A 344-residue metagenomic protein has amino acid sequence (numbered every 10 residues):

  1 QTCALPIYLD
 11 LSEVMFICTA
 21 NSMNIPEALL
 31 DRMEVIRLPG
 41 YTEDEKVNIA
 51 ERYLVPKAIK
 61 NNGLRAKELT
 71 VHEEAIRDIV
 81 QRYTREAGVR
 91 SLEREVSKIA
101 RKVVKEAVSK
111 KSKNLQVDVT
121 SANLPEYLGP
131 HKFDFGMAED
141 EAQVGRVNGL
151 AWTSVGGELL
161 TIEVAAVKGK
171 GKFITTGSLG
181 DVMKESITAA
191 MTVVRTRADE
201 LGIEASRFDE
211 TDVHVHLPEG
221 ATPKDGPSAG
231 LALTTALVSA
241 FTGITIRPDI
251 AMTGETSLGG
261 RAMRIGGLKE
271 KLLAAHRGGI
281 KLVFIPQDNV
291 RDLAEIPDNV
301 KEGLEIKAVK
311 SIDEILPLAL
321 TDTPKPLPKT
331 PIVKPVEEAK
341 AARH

Functional and structural regions predicted by a protein language model:
T2-L5, I315: Short, small-residue-biased leader/transition segments that mark boundaries at the very start of proteins
A4-A20, L69-V71, T211: AAA+/SF3 P-loop NTPase mechanochemical coupling elements
P6-Y8, E27, A205, D298: Short secondary-structure boundary/capping segments
P6-Y8, H72-I76, K98-I99, Q116-L124 (+3 more regions): A glycine-rich phosphate-binding loop feature that marks nucleotide/adenosyl-phosphate handling sites
F16, V35, I306-A308: Conserved beta-strand scaffold positions in the cores of enzyme catalytic domains, especially in NTP/NDP-utilizing
S22-V35, P39-S97, K102-Q116, E200-S206 (+1 more regions): Conserved C-terminal "switch" segment of AAA+ ATPases
H72-A166, K170-T176: Conserved catalytic-core segments of large NTP-driven translation/proteostasis enzymes
M137, Q143-N148, G156-H344: Peripheral, non-AAA+ core regions of ATP-driven protein-machinery
